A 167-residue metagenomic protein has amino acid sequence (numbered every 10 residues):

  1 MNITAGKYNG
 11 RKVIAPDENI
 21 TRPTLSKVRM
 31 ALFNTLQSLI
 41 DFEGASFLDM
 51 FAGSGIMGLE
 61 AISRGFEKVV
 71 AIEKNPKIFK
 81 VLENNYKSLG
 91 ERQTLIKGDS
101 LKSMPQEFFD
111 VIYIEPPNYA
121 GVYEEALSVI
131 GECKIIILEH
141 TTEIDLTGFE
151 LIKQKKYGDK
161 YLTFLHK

Functional and structural regions predicted by a protein language model:
M1-K167: Class I S-adenosyl-L-methionine-dependent methyltransferase catalytic core
